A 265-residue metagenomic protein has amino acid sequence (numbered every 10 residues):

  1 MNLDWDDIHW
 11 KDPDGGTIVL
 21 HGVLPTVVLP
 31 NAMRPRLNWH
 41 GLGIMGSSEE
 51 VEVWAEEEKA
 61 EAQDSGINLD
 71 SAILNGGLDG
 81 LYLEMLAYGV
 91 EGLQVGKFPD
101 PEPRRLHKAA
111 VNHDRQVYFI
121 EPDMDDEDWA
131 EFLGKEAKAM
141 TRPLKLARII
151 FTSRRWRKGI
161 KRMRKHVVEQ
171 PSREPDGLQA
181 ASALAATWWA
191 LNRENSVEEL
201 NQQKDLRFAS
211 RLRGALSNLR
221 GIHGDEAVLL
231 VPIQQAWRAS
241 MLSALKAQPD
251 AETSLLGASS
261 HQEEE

Functional and structural regions predicted by a protein language model:
M1-E265: Compositional signal for N-terminal targeting/processing segments
